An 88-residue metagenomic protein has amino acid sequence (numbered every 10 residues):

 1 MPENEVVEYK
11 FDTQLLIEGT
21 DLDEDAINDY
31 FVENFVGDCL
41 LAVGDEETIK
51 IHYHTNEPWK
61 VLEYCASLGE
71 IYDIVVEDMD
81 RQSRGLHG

Functional and structural regions predicted by a protein language model:
M1-G88: N-terminal loops that bind phosphate or other acidic moieties and the adjacent beta-alpha structural core
